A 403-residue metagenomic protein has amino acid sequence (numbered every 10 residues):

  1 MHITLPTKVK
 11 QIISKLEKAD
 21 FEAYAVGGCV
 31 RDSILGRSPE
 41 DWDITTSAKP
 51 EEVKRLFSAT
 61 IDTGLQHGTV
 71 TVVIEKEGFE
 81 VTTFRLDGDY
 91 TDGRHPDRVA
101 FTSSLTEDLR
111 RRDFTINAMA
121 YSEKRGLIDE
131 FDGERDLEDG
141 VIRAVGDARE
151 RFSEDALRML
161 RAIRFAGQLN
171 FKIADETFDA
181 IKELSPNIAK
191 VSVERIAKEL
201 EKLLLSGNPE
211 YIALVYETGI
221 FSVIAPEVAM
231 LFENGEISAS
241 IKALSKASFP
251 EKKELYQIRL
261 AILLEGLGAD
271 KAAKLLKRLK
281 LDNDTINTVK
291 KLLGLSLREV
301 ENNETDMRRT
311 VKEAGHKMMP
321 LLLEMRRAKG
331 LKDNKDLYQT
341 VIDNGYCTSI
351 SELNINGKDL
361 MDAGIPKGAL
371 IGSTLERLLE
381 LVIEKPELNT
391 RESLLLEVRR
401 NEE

Functional and structural regions predicted by a protein language model:
M1-E403: Catalytic cores of the polymerase beta-like nucleotidyltransferase superfamily and closely associated nucleotide
